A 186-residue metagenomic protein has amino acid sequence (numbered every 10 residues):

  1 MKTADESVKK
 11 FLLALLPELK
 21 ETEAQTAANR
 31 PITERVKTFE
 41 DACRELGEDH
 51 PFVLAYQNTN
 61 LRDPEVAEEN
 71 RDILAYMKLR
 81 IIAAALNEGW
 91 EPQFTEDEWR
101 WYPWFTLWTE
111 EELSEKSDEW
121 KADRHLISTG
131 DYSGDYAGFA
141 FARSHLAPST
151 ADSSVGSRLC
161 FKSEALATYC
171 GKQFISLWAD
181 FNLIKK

Functional and structural regions predicted by a protein language model:
M1-K78: Charge-rich, low-complexity N-terminal segments
K2, K185-K186: Short acidic DE-rich linear segments
L61-K121: Acidic, glycine-rich loop-and-strand cores that form catalytic or ligand-binding grooves in diverse globular domains
M77, G156-S157, F161-E164: Conserved hydrophobic ligand-interaction patch in extracellular adhesion modules
D97-T106, E111-G156: Short aromatic-glycine-(Arg/Gly/Cys) micro-motifs in beta-strand/loop hairpins
S144-L146, L166, W178: Extracellular/cell-surface secretome signature
K162-S176: A short, charged, amphipathic alpha-helix used as a generic interaction element across diverse proteins
F174-K185: Short arginine-rich
